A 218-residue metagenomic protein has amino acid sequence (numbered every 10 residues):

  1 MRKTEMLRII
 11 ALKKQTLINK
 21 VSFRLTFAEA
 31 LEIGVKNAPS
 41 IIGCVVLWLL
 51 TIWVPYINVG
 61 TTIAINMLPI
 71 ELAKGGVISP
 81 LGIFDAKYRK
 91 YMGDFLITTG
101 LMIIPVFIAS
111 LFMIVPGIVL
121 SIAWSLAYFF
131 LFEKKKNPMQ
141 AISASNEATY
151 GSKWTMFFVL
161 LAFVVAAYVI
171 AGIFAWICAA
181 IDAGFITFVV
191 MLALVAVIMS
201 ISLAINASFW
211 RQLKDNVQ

Functional and structural regions predicted by a protein language model:
M1-R2, I9, S22, L160: Gram-positive cell-envelope targeting signals
K3-T4, P55: Polybasic, lysine-rich low-complexity intrinsically disordered segments
T4-I18: Short, contiguous pre-domain boundary segments
K14-V21, A28, E71-K74: Alpha-helical transmembrane segments and their immediate interhelical/interface regions in integral membrane proteins
K20-L50, L81-I108, L120-I173, A204-A207 (+1 more regions): Interfacial aromatic "cap" segments that immediately flank transmembrane helices in multipass membrane proteins
W48-I78, V106-S143, D182-V217: Selective recognition of hydrophobic, aromatic-rich stretches within alpha-helical transmembrane segments of polytopic
I173-I181: Juxtamembrane "helix-exit" motif on the non-cytosolic side of transmembrane helices
